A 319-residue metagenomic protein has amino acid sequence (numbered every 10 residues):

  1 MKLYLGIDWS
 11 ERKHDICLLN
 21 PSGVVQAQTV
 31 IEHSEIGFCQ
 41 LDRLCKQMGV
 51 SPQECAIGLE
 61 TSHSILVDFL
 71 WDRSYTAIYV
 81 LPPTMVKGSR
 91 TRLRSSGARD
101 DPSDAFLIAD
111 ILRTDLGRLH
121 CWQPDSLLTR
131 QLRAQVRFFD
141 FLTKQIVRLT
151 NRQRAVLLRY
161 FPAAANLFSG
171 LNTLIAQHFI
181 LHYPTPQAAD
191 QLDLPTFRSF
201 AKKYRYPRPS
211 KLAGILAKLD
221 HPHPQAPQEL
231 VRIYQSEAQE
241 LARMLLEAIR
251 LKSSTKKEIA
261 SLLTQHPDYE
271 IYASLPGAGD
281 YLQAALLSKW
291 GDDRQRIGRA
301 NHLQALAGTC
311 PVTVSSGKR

Functional and structural regions predicted by a protein language model:
M1-R319: A detector of single, family-specific signature residues that are central to catalytic or substrate-handling motifs
